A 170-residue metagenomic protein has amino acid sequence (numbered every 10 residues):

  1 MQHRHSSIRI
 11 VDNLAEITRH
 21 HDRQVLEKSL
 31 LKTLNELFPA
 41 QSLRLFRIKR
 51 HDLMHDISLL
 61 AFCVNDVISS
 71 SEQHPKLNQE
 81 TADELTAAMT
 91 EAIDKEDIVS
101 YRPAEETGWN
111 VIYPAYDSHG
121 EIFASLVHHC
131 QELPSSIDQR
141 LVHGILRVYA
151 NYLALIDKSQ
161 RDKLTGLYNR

Functional and structural regions predicted by a protein language model:
M1-V25, T165: Signal-transmission linkers at sensory-effector interfaces
N13-E16, T33, A88, G144: Charge-rich, solvent-exposed alpha-helical interaction surfaces
R19-E27, D138, R170: The cytosolic transmitter module of two-component sensor histidine kinases
H21-R23, S29-E106: Structured interaction and signal-relay segments at domain junctions
I93-F123, H129: Helix-to-coil/beta transition segments that act as allosteric "coupling" elements at the rims of sensory or catalytic
V127-G144: Regulatory loop-to-helix N-cap segments in sensory/regulatory domains that couple ligand/signal detection
L141-K158: Signal-transmission/dimerization alpha-helices at domain junctions
D157-R170: Conserved nucleotide-binding and Mg2+-coordinating catalytic segments in signaling enzymes
